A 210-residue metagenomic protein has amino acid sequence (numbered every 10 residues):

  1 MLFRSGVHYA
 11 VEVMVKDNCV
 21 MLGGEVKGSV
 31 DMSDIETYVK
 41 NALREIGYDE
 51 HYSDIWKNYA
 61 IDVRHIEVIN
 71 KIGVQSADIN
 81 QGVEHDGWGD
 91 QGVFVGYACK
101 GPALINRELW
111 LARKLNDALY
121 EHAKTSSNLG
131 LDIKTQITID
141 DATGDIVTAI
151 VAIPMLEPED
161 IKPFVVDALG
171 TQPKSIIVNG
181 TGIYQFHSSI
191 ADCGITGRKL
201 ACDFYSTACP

Functional and structural regions predicted by a protein language model:
Y9, D17-V20, V30, T37 (+1 more regions): Glycine-rich, mobile lid/loop segments that gate access to catalytic sites or pores
V13: Cofactor-binding beta-sheet edge motifs in enzyme active sites
G23-V26: Catalytic palm subdomain of template-directed nucleic-acid polymerases, centered on the conserved carboxylate motif
G28-S29, A208: Short, surface-exposed beta-strand-loop junctions and turns on beta-sheet-rich folds
V93, V166, Y184-S189, C193-P210: Conserved mixed alpha/beta catalytic, RNA-binding, or beta-rich assembly cores of soluble enzyme, regulatory
